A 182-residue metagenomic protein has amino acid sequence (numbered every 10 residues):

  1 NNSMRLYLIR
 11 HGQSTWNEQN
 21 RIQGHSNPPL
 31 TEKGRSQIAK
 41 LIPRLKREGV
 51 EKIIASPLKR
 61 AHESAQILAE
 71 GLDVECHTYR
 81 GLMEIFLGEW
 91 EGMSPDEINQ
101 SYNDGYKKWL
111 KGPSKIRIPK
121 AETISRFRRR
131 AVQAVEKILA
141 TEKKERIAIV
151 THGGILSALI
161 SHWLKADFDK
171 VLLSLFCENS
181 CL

Functional and structural regions predicted by a protein language model:
N2-Y7, K52: Extreme N-terminal starter segment of soluble prokaryotic enzymes
L6, K144-V150: Residue-level preference for the first positions of well-ordered beta-strands
H11, H152: Short, conserved phosphate/pyrophosphate- and ester-handling motifs at nucleotide-, phospho-/glycolipid
Q13-E75: Active-site-proximal alpha-helix that buttresses catalytic centers in soluble enzyme cores
K46-G49, I138-E145: Glycine-rich phosphate-binding loop signature in dinucleotide/nucleotide-binding domains
A55-S56, R129, V150-T151: Short beta-strand scaffold positions
G71-V132: Phosphate-handling substructures
L164-L182: Domain-level recognition of soluble alpha/beta enzyme cores, biased toward histidine phosphatases/phosphomutases
